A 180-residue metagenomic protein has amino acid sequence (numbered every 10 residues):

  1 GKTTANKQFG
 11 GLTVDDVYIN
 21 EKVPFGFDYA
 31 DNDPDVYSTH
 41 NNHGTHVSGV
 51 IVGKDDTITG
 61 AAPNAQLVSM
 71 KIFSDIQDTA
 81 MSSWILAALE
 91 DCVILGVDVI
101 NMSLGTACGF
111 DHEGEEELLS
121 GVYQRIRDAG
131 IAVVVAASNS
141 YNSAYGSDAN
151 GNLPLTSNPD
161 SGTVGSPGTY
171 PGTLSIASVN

Functional and structural regions predicted by a protein language model:
G1-M81, L95-D98, R127-G130, S143-Y145 (+2 more regions): Subtilisin-like serine protease catalytic core
L67, L89-E113, A136-A137: Short acidic, glycine-rich surface-loop motifs adjacent to enzyme active sites
I72-F73, S103, T156: General secondary-structure edge motif
A80-W84, P159: Short secondary-structure boundary/capping elements
W84-D91, L118, V122: Well-ordered alpha-helical segments embedded in enzymatic catalytic cores
T106-I131, A136-S175: Substrate-binding/specificity loop regions of serine endopeptidase catalytic domains, predominantly subtilases
